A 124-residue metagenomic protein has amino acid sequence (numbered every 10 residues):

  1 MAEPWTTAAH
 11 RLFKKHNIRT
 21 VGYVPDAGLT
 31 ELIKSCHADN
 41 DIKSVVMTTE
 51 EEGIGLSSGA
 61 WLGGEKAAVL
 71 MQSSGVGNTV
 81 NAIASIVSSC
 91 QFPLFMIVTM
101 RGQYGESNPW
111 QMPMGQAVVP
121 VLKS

Functional and structural regions predicted by a protein language model:
M1-S124: Thiamine diphosphate
